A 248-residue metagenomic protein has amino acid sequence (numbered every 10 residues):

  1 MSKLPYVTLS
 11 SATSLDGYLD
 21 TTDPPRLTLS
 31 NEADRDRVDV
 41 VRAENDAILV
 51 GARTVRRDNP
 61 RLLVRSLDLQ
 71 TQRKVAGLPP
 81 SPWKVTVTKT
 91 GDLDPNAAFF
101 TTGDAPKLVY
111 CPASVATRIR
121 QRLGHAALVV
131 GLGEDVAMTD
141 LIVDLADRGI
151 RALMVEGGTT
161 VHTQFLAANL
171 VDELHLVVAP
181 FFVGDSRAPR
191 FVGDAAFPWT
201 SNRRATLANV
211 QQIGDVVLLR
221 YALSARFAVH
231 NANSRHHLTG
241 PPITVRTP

Functional and structural regions predicted by a protein language model:
M1-P248: Enzymes that bind and transform nitrogen-containing heteroaromatic metabolites
